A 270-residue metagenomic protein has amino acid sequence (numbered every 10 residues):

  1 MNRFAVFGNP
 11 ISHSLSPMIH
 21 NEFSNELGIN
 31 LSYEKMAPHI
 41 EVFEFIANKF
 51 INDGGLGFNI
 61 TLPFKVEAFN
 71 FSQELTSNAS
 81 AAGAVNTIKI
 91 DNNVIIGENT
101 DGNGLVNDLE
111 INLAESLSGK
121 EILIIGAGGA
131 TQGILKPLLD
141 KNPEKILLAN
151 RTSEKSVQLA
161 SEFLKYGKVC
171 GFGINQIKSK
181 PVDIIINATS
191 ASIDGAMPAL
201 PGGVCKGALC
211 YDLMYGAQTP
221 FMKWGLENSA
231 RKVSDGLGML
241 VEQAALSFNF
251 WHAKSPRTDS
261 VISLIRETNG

Functional and structural regions predicted by a protein language model:
N2-L113, A217: Phosphate/diphosphate ligand-binding glycine-rich loop within oxidoreductases
G8, N99-G102, L109, L113 (+2 more regions): Glycine-rich adenosine-cofactor-binding loop
P63, N187-A191, M214-Y215: Short glycine-/small-residue-rich Rossmann-like dinucleotide-binding loops
D140-K145, N228-K232: Conserved S-adenosyl-L-methionine
K141-F163: NAD(P)-binding Rossmann-fold cofactor-contacting core
Q176-P198: Rossmann-like NAD(P)-binding element
S192-C210: Rossmann-fold NAD(P) dinucleotide-binding segment
L209-T258: Rossmann-fold NAD(P)-binding glycine/threonine-rich loop
